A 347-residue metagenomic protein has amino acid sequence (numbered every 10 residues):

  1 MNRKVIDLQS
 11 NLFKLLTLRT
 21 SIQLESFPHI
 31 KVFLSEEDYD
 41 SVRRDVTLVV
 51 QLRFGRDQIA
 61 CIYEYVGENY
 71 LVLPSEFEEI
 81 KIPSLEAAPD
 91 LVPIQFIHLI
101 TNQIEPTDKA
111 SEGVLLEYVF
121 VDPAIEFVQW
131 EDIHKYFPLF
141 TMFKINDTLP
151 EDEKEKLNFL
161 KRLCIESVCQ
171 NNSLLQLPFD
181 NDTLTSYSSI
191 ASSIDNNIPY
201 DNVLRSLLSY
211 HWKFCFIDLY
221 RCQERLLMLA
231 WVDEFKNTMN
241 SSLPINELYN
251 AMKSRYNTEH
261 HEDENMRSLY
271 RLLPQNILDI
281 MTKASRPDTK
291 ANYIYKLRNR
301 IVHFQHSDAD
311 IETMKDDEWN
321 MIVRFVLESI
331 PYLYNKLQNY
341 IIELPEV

Functional and structural regions predicted by a protein language model:
N2-D201, R205-Y210, D316-V347: Charged, non-catalytic interaction/linker regions at domain boundaries that couple catalytic cores to substrate
N2-L18, D180-V347: Amphipathic, oligomerization/interface secondary-structure segments
